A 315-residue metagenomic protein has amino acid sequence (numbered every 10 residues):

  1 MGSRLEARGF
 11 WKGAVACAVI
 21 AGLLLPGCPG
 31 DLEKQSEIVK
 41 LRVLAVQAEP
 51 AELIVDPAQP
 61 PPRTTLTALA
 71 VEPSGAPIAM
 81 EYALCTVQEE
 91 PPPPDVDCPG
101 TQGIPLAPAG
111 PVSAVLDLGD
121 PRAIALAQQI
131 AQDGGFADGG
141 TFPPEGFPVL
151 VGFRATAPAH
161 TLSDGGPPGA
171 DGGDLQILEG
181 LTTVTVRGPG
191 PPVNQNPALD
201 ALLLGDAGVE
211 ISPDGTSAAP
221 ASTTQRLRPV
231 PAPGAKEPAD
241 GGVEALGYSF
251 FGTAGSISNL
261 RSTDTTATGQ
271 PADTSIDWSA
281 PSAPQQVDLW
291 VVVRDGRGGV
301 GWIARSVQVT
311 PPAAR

Functional and structural regions predicted by a protein language model:
L24-G27: C-terminal motif of bacterial Sec signal peptides marking the signal peptidase cleavage site
P29-E33: Bacterial signal peptide processing site
A51-V55, Q88-I130, S249-D273: Low-complexity "stalk/linker" and mucin-like segments enriched in Ser/Thr/Pro/Ala/Gly
A68-S74, P231-D240, A254, D295: Extracellular acidic, Ser/Thr/Pro-rich low-complexity tracts
A76-E81, E244-S249: Solvent-exposed loop segments of extracellular immunoglobulin-like
E145-F153, Q285-L289: Exposed beta-strand face motif in extracellular beta-rich ectodomains
F153, A159-V209, G299-R315: Short beta-strand elements
A155, V291-D295: Conserved structural position at the C-terminal beta-strand of extracellular beta-sandwich adhesion modules
